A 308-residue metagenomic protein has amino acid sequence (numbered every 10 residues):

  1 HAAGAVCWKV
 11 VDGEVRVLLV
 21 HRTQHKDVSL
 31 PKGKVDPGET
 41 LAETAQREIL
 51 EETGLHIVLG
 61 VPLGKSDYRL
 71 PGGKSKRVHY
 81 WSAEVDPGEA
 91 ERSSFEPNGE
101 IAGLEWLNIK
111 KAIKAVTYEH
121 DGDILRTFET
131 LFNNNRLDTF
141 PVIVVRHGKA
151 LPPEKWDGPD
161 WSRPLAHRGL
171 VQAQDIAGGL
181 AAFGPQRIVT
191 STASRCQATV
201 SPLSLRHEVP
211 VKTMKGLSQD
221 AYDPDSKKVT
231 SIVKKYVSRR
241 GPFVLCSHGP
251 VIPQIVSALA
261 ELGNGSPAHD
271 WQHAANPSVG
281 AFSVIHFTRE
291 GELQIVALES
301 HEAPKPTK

Functional and structural regions predicted by a protein language model:
H1, R16, K74-W81, A281-S283: Short beta-strand micro-motifs in enzyme catalytic cores
H1-L30, V142-H147: N-terminal strand-loop-strand
C7-K9, L19-H21, Y80-E84, W106 (+1 more regions): Short, well-ordered beta-strand micro-motif
K26-D27, S93-G148, P152: Nudix hydrolase/Nudix homology domain
G33, T44, L137-D225, T230 (+5 more regions): Active-site-proximal alpha-helix that buttresses catalytic centers in soluble enzyme cores
V35-V61, S66-H120: Unchanged
V142-I143, S238-P250: Generic beta-sheet signal
D225-G241: A short, acidic, amphipathic alpha-helical segment used as a generic capping/interface helix at domain edges
